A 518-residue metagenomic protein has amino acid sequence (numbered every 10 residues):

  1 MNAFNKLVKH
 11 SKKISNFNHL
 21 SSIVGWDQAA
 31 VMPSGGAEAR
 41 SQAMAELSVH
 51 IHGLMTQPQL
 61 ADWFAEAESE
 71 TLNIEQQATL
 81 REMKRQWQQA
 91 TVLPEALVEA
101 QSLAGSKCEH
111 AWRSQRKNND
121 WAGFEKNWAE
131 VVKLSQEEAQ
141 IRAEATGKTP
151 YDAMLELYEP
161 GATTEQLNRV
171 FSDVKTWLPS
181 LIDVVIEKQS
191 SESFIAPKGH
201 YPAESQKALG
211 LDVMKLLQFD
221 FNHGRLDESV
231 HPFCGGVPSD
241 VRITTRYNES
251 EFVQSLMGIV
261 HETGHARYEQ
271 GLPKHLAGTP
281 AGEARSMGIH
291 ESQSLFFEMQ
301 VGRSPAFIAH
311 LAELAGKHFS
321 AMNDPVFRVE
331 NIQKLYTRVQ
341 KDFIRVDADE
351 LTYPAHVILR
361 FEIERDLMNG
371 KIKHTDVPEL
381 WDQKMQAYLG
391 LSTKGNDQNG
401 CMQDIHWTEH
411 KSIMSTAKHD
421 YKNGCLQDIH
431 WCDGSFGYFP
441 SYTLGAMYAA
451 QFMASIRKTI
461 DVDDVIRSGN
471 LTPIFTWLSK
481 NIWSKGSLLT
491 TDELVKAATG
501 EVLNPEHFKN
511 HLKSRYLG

Functional and structural regions predicted by a protein language model:
M1-P160, K513-L517: A well-structured
A3, S22-G25, G35, A39 (+3 more regions): C-terminal, non-catalytic "cap/extension" segments appended to globular domains
L7, A143, H261, S294 (+3 more regions): Divalent metal-coordination and catalytic microenvironments
A39, A100, N127-E130, V170 (+11 more regions): Secondary-structure capping and boundary motifs in well-ordered enzyme cores
Q101-F252, E501: Contiguous, non-catalytic segments that form substrate-binding/exosite surfaces or channel walls
F171, K175-L178, A203-K207, V213-D227 (+1 more regions): All-alpha helical catalytic cores of prenyl diphosphate-utilizing isoprenoid enzymes
Q254-K274, E291-L295: Active-site recognition of the HExxH zinc-binding catalytic motif
E283-D324: Post-HExxH zinc-binding segment in Zn-dependent metallohydrolases
